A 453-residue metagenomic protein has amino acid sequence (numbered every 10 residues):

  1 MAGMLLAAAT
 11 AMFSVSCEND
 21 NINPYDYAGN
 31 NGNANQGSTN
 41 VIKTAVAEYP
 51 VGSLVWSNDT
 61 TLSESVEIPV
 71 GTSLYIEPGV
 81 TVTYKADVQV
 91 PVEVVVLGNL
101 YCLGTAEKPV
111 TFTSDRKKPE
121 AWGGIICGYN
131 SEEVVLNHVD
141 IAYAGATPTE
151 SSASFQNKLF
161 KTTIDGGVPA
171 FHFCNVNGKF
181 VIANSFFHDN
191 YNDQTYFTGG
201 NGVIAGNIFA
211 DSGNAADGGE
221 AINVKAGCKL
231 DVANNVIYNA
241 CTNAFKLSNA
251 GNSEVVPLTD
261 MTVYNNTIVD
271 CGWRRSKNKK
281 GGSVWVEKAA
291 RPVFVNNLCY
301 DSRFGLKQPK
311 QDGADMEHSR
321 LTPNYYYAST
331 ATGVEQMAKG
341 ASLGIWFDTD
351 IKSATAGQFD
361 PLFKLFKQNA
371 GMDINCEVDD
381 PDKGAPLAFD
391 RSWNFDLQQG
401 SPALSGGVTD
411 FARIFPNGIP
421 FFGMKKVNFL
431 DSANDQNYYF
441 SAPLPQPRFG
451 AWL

Functional and structural regions predicted by a protein language model:
M1-M4: Bacterial N-terminal signal peptides that target proteins for export
F13-S16: C-terminal motif of bacterial Sec signal peptides marking the signal peptidase cleavage site
D20-E77, V82-N99, G104, P109-L453: Extracellular beta-rich repeat passengers
